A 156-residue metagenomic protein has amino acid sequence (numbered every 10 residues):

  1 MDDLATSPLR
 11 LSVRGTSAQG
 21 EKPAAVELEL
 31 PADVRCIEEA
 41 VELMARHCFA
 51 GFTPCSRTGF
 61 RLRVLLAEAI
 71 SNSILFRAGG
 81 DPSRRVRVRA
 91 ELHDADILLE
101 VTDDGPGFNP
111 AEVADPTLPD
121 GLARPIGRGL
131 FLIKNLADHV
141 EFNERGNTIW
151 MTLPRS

Functional and structural regions predicted by a protein language model:
M1-E27, P31, I74-S156: Conserved beta-strand-loop-beta-strand hairpin that lines the nucleotide-binding pocket of ATP/GTP-utilizing enzymes
K22-S56: Helix-loop-beta hinge of the Bergerat
A45-A67, L122-A123: Conserved short strand/loop->alpha-helix "switch" segment adjacent to the catalytic nucleotide/phosphoryl-transfer site
A67, S71, L75: Short alpha-helix lining the ATP-binding pocket of the histidine-kinase-like ATPase
